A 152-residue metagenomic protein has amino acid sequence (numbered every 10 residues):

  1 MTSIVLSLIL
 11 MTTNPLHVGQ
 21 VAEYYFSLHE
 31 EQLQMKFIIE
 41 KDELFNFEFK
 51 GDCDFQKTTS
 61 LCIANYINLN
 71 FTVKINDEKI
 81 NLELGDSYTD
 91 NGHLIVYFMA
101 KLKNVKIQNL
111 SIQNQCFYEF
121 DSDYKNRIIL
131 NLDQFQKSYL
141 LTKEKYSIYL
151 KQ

Functional and structural regions predicted by a protein language model:
M1-M11: Sec-dependent N-terminal signal peptides
T12-Q152: N-terminal soluble domains immediately following signal/targeting peptides that reside in extracytoplasmic
